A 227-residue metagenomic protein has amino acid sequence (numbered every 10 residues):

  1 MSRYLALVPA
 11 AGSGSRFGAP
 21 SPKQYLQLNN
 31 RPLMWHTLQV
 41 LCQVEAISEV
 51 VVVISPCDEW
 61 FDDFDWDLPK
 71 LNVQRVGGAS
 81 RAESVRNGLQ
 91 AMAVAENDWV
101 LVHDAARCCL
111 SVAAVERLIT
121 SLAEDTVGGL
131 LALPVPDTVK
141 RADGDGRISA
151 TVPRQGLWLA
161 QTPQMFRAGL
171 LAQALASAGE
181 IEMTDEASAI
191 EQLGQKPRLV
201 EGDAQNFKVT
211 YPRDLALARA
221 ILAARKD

Functional and structural regions predicted by a protein language model:
S2-E59: N-terminal glycine-rich phosphate-binding loop and ensuing alpha1 helix
V8, M34, G88, H103-D104 (+3 more regions): Residue-level signal for inorganic ion chemistry
E59-D65: Acidic helix N-cap motif at the loop->helix transition within catalytic regions of sugar-transfer enzymes
W66-D98: Short phosphate-binding loop-to-helix
E96-R107: Short beta-strand-to-loop acidic/aromatic patch adjacent to the donor-nucleotide binding site
L110-V200, D227: Conserved core of the sugar-phosphate nucleotidyltransferase
N206-D227: Hydrophobic helical membrane-anchoring modules
